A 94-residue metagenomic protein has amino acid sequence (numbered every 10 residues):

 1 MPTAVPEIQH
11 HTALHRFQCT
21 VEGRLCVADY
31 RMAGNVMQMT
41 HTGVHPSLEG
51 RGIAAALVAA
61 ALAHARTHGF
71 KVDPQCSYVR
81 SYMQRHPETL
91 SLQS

Functional and structural regions predicted by a protein language model:
M1-T42: N-terminal first-folded block
R16-T20, L25-C26, N35, L48 (+3 more regions): Hydrophobic/basic alpha-helical segments enriched in Actinobacteria
G43-E49: A short, internal acetyl-CoA/4′-phosphopantetheine-binding micro-motif in the GNAT/acyltransferase core
G50-A61: Conserved acetyl-CoA-binding loop-helix of GNAT-fold acetyltransferases
A60-S94: C-terminal structural segments of small proteins and small subunits
